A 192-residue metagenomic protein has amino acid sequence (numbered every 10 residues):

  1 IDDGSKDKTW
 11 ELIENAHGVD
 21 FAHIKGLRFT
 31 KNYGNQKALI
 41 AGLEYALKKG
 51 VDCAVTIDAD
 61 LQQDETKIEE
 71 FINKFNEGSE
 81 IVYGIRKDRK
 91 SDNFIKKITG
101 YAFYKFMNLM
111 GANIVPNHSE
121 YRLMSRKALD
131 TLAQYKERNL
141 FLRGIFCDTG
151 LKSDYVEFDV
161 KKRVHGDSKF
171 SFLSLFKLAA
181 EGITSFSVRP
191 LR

Functional and structural regions predicted by a protein language model:
I1, I72, G78, P190-R192: Short, intrinsically disordered, charge-balanced linker/junction segments flanking boundaries in proteins
I1-S5, L27-R28, I57: Short beta-strand/loop segment that forms part of the nucleotide-sugar
D2-E11, L61-Q62: A conserved acidic beta->alpha catalytic loop
K8, L12-N15, A41, E70: Alpha-helical transmission elements in cytosolic ATPase-linked domains
A16-D20: Short, conserved SAM-binding/catalytic segment of Class I S-adenosyl-L-methionine-dependent methyltransferases
H23-K25, K152-D154: Conserved beta-strand segments of alpha/beta enzyme cores
I24-K48, C53, E65-I145, K161-A180: Acceptor/aglycone-binding surface of glycosyltransferases and processive sugar-polymer synthases
S168-K169, A180-R192: Membrane interfacial helix-start motif at the N-side
